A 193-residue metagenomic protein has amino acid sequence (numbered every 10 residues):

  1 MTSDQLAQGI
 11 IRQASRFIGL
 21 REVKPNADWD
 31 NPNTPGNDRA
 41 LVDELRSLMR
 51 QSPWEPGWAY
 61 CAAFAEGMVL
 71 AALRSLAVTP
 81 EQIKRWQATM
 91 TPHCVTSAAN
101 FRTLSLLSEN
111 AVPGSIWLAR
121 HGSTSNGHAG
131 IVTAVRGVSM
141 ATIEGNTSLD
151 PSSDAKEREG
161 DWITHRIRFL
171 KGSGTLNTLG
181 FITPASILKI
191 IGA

Functional and structural regions predicted by a protein language model:
M1-S75, I191-A193: N-terminal capping segments
D4, S123-A193: Aromatic- and glycine-rich peptidoglycan recognition patches
L6, S75-S153: ...with weaker cross-activation on analogous glycine-rich loops/strands in unrelated enzymes
N26, N33-G36, E81, H93 (+1 more regions): Generic low-complexity segments that are intrinsically disordered, proline-rich and/or Lys/Arg-biased
D38-R39, C61, A88, H93 (+1 more regions): Alpha-helix initiation/capping motif
L41-L48, V95-S115, I163-I190: Extended, compositionally biased low-complexity polar/Lys-Gly-rich tracts and adjacent boundary/linker regions are
